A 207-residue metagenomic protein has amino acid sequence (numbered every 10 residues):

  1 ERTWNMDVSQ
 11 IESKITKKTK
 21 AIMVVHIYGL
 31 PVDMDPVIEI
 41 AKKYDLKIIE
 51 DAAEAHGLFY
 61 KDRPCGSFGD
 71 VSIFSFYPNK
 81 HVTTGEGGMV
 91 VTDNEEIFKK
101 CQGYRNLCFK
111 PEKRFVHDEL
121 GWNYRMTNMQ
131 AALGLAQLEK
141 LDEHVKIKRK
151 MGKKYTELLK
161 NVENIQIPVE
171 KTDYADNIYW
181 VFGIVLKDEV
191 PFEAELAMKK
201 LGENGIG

Functional and structural regions predicted by a protein language model:
R2-T84, M89-V91, E96: Active-site phosphate-binding strand-loop segment of PLP-dependent enzymes
M6-S9, S13, A21-V25, L30 (+4 more regions): PLP-dependent aminotransferase class I/II
